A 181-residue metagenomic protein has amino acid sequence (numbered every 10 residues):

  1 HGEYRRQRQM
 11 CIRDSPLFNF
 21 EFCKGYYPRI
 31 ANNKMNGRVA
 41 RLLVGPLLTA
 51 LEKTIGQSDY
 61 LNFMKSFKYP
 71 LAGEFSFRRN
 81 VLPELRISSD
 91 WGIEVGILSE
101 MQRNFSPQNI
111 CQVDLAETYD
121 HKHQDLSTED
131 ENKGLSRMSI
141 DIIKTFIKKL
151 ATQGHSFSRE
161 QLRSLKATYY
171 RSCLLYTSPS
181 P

Functional and structural regions predicted by a protein language model:
H1-R8, I12, Y176-P181: Single conserved hydrophobic/aromatic residue that forms the stacking wall/gate of nucleotide- or nucleobase-binding
Q9, R13-F75: Acceptor/aglycone-binding surface of glycosyltransferases and processive sugar-polymer synthases
T49-T54, N104, Q112, T145-K149: Conserved, well-folded catalytic cores of nucleic-acid-processing and energy-transducing macromolecular machines
S76, N80-V81: Short, well-ordered alpha-helical scaffold segment located in the soluble/lumenal catalytic or ligand-binding core
E84-S99: Donor nucleotide-sugar recognition loop
E100-A116: Catalytic donor-sugar/metal-binding loop of nucleotide-sugar-dependent glycosyltransferases
C111-N132: Active-site donor/metal-binding and catalytic loop motifs of nucleotide-sugar-dependent glycosylation enzymes
D125-P181: Terminal low-complexity segments of carbohydrate-biosynthetic enzymes
